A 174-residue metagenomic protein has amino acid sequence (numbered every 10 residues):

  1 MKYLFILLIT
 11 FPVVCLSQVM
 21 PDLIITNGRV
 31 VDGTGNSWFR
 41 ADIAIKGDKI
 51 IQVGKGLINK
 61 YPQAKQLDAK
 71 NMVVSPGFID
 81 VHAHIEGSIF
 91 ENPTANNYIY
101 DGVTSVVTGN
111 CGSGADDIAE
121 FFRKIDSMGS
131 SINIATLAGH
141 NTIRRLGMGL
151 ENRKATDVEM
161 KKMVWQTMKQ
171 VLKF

Functional and structural regions predicted by a protein language model:
M1-V19: Bacterial Sec-dependent N-terminal signal peptides
L4-F5, D22, T26, I99: Residue-level recognition of alpha-helix boundary/capping or hinge positions
L7-F11, T26, K60: Low-complexity, intrinsically disordered/propeptide-like segments
F11, A41, I89-E91, C111: Hydrophobic alpha-helical membrane-insertion segments
P12, V53-I58, E120-G129: Intrinsically disordered, low-complexity boundary segments flanking structured domains
M20-L23, V30, T34-G77: Histidine-rich, glycine-flanked metal-binding segment
A69-V74, F78, A83, E91-F174: Divalent-metal coordination cores built from histidine and acidic residues
